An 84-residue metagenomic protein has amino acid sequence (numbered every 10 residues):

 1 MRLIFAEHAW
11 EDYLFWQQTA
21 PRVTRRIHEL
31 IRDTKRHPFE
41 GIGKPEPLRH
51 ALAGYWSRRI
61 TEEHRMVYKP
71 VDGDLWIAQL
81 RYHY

Functional and structural regions predicted by a protein language model:
R2, H8-R25, E29, I42 (+2 more regions): Enriched for short, Lys/Arg-rich terminal
R32-R59: A short, surface-exposed loop/turn module that caps and links secondary-structure elements
